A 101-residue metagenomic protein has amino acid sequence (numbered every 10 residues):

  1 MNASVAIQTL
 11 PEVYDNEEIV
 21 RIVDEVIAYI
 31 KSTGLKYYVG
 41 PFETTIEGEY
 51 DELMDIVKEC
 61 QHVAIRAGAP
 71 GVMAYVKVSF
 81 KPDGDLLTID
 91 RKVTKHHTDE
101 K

Functional and structural regions predicted by a protein language model:
M1-K101: Charge-rich, low-complexity N-terminal segments
